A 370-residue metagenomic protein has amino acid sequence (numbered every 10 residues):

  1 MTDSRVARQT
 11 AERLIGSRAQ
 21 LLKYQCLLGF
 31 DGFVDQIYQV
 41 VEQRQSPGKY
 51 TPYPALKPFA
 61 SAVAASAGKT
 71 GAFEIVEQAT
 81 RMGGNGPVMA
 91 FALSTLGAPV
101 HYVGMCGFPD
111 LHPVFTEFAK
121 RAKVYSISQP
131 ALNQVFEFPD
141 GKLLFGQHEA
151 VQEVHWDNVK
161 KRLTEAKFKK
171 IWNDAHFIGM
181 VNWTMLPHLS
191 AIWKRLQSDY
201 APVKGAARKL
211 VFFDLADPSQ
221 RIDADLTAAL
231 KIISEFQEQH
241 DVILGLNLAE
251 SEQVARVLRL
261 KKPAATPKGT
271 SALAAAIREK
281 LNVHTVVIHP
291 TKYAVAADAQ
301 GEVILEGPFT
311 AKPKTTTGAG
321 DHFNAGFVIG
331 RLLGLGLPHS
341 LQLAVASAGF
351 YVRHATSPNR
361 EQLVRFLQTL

Functional and structural regions predicted by a protein language model:
M1-A67, E77-R81, T95-H101, M105-V303 (+3 more regions): Ribokinase/PfkB-type carbohydrate-kinase core domain
T70-G71: A short, surface-exposed helix-loop junction/capping segment
E74: Active-site cofactor/substrate anionic-group-binding motifs, chiefly glycine- and Lys/Arg-rich phosphate-binding loops
N85: Hydrophobic/small residue at the entry helix of a nucleotide-binding pocket
A90, S94, L332: Gly/Ala-rich phosphate-binding loop of Rossmann-like dinucleotide-binding domains, activating on the conserved
T285, G307-L370: Conserved post-catalytic alpha-helical subdomain immediately downstream of the catalytic base and nucleotide-binding
